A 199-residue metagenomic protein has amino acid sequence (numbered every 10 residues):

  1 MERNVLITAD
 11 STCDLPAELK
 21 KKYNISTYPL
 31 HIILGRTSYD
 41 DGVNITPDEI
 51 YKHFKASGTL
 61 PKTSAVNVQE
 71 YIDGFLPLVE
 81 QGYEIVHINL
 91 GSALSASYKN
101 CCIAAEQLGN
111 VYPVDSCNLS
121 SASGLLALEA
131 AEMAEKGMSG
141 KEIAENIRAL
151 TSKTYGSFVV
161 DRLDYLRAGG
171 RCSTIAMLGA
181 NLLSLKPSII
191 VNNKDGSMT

Functional and structural regions predicted by a protein language model:
M1-R3, Q81: Residue-level preference for short coil/turn positions at secondary-structure junctions
R3-L6, T12-K20, S26, H31 (+4 more regions): Mixed-charge interfacial surface used for oligomerization/domain docking and macromolecular partner engagement
L6-N67: N-terminal glycine-rich anion-binding loop in soluble enzyme alpha/beta folds
G42, T63-N67, N89, S139 (+1 more regions): Catalytic cores of large soluble enzymes that bind and process phosphate-bearing ligands
H53-A56, G82-H87, A105-S116: Glycine/charged-rich beta-loop-alpha catalytic/anionic-binding loops adjacent to active sites
S57-T59, A65-G91, N100, A144 (+1 more regions): Glycine-rich phosphate- or other oxyanion-binding loops that anchor nucleotides, phosphorylated ligands
